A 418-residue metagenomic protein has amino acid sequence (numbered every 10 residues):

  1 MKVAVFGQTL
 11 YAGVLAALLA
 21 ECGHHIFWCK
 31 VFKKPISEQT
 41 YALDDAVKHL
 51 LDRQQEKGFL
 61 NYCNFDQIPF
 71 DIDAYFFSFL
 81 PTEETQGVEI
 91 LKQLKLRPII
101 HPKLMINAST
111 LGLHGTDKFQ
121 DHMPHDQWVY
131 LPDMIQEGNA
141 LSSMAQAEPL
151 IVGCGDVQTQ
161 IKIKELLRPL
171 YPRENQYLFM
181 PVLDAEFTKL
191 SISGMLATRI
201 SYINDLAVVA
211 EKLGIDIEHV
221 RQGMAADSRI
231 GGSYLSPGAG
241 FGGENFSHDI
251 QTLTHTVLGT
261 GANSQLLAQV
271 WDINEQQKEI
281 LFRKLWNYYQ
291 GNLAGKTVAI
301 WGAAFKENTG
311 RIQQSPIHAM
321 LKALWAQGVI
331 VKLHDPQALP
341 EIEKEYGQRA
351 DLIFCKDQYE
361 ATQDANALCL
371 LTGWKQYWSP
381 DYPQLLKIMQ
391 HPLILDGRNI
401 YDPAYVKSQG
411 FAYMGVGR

Functional and structural regions predicted by a protein language model:
M1-R418: Structural/interface elements that position substrates and couple domains in central-metabolism enzymes
